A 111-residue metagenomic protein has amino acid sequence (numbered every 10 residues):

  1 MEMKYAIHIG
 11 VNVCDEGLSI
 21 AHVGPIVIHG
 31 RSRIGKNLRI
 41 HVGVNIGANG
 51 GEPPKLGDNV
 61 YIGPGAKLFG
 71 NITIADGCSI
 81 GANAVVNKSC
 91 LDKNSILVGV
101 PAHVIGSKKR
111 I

Functional and structural regions predicted by a protein language model:
M1-Y5, I111: Terminal amphipathic alpha-helical/low-complexity segments used for targeting or macromolecular assembly
G10-V11, E16-G17, A21-G30, G35-K36 (+11 more regions): Left-handed beta-helix
